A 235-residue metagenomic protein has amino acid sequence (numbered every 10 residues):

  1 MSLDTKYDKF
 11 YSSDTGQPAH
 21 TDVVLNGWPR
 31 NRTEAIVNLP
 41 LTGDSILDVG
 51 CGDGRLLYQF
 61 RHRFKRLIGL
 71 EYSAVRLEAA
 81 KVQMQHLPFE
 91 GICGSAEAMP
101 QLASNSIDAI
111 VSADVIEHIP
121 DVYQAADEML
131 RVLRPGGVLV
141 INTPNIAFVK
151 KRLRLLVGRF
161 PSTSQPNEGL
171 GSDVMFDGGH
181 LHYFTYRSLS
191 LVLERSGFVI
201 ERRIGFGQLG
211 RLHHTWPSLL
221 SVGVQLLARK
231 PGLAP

Functional and structural regions predicted by a protein language model:
S2-R30, Y72, A79, P120-E128 (+2 more regions): S-adenosyl-L-methionine-dependent methyltransferase catalytic module, highlighting the catalytic core
T33-R152, Y186-S190, Q225-K230: Conserved SAM-binding loop
